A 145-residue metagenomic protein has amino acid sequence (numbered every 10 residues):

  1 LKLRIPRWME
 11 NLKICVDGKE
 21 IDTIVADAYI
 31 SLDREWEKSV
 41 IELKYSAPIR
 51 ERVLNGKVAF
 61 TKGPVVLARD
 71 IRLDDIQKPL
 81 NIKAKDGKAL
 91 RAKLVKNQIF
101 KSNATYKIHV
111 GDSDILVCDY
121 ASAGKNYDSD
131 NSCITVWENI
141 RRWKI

Functional and structural regions predicted by a protein language model:
L1-P6: Surface-exposed beta-strand/loop patches in extracellular or lumenal glycoproteins
W8, V40, K44-I145: C-terminal beta-rich recognition modules with glycine/proline-rich loops and embedded aromatic residues
M9-L32, E51-N55: Solvent-exposed beta-strand/loop surfaces of large extracellular or lumenal domains
E35-E37: Surface-exposed, short loops/turns at beta-strand junctions within beta-sandwich domains
